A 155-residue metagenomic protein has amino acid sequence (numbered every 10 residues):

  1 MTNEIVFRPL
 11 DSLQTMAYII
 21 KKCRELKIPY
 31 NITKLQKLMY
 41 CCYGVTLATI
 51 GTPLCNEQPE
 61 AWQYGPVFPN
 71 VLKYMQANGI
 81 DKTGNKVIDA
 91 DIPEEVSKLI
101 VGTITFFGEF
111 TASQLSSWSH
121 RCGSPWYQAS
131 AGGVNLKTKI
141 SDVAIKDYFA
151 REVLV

Functional and structural regions predicted by a protein language model:
M1-V155: Domain-edge interaction signal
